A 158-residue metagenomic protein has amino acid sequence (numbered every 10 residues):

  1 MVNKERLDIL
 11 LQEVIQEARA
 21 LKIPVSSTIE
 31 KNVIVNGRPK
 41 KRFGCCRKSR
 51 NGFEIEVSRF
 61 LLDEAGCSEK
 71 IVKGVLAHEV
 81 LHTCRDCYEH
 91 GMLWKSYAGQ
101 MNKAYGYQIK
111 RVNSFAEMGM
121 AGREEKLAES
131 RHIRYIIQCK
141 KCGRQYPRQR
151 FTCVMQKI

Functional and structural regions predicted by a protein language model:
M1-G74, T83-I158: Active-site-proximal or metal-binding-adjacent scaffold patches in catalytic folds
E79: Walker B catalytic acidic pair
